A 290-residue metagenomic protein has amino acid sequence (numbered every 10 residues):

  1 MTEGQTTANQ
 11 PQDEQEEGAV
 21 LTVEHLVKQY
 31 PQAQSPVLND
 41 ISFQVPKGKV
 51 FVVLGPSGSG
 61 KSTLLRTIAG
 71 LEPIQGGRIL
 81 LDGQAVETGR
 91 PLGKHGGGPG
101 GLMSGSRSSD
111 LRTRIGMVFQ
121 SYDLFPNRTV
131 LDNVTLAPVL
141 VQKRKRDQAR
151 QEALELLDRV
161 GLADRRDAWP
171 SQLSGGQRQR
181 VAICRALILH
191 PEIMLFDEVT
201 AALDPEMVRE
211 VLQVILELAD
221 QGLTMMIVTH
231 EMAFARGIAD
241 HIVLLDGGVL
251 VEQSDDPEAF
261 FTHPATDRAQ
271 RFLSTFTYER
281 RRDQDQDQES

Functional and structural regions predicted by a protein language model:
M1-V27, R282-S290: ABC-family P-loop ATPase nucleotide-binding domain
T2, G60, R144, D240 (+2 more regions): N-terminal processing/targeting junctions
E17-L21, V27-Q253: ABC family nucleotide-binding domain
E258-S290: C-terminal boundary and immediately downstream tail of ABC-type ATPase nucleotide-binding domains
